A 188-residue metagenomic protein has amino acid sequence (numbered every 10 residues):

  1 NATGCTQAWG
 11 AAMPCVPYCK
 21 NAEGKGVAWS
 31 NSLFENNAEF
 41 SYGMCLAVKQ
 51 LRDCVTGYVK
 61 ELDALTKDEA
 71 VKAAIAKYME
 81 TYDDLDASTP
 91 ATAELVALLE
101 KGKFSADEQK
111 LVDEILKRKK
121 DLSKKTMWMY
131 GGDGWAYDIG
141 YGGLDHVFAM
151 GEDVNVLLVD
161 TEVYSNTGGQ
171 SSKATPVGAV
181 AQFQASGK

Functional and structural regions predicted by a protein language model:
T6-C19, N37-Y58, E108-K188: Thiamine diphosphate
V16-E23, W29-S30: Active-site-surrounding "flap" and adjacent substrate/cofactor-binding loops of secreted or lumenal enzymes, prototyped
L33-E114: N-terminal leader/propeptide and maturation segments of large enzyme subunits in energy/redox metabolism and hydrolases
